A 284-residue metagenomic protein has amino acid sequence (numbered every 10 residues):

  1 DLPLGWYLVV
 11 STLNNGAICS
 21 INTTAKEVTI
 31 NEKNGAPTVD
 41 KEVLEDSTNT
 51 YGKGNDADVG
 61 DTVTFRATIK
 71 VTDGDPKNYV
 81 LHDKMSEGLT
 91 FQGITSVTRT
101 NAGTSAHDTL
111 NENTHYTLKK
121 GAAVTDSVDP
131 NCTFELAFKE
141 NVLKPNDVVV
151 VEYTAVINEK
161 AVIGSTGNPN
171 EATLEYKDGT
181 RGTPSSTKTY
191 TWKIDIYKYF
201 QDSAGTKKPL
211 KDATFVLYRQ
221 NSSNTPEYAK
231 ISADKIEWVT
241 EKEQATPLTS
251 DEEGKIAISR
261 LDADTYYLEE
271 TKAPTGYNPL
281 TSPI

Functional and structural regions predicted by a protein language model:
D1-I284: Solvent-exposed loop/turn and edge beta-strand elements of beta-rich ligand-binding domains
